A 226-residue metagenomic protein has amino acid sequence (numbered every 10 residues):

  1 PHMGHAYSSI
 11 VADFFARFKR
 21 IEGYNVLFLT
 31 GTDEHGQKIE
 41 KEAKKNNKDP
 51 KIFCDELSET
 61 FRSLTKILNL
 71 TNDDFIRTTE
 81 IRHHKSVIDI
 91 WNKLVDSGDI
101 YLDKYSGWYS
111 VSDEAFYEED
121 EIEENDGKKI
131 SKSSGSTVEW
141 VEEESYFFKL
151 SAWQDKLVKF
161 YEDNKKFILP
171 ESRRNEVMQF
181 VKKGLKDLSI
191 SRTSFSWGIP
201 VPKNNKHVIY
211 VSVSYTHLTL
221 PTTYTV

Functional and structural regions predicted by a protein language model:
P1-L102, K159: N-terminal Rossmann-like or analogous alpha/beta NTP/dinucleotide-binding catalytic cores that position adenine
P1-T30, R77, R82-S86, I130-L220: Structured secondary-structure scaffolds
K38-E40, H83-D89, V111-D120, I199: Short, solvent-exposed polar/charged micro-motifs at secondary-structure junctions
K45, W91, D120-E121, D187: Alpha-helix boundary/capping detector
D99-Y146: Cys/His-rich short segments
T222-V226: N-terminal low-complexity segments that are often proline-rich with Ser/Thr-Pro
